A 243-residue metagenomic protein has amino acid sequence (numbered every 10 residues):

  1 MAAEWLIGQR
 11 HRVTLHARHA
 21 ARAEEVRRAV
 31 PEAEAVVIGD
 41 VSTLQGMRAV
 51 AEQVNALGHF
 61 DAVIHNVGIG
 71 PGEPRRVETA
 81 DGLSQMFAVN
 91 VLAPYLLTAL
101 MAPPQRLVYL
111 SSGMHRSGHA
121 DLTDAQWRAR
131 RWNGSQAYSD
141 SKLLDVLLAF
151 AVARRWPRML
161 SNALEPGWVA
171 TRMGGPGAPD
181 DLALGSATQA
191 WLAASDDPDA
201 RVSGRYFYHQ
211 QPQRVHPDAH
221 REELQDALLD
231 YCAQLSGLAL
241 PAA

Functional and structural regions predicted by a protein language model:
M1-A17: Canonical Rossmann dinucleotide-binding motif of NAD(H)/NADP(H)-dependent dehydrogenases/reductases, specifically
H16-A20, V41: N-terminal Rossmann-fold cofactor-binding loop
V30-Q45: Rossmann-fold cofactor-recognition segment
V41-H59: Conserved Rossmann-fold cofactor-binding substructure of NAD(P)-dependent oxidoreductases
Q53-H65, P71-V77: A glycine-rich helix->loop->beta "capping" turn within Rossmann-like NAD(P)(H)-dependent oxidoreductase domains
G68-R76, L83-S84, R106-R158, E165-A178: Catalytic loop of short-chain dehydrogenase/reductase
A163, P179-D230, Q234: C-terminal helical subdomain
